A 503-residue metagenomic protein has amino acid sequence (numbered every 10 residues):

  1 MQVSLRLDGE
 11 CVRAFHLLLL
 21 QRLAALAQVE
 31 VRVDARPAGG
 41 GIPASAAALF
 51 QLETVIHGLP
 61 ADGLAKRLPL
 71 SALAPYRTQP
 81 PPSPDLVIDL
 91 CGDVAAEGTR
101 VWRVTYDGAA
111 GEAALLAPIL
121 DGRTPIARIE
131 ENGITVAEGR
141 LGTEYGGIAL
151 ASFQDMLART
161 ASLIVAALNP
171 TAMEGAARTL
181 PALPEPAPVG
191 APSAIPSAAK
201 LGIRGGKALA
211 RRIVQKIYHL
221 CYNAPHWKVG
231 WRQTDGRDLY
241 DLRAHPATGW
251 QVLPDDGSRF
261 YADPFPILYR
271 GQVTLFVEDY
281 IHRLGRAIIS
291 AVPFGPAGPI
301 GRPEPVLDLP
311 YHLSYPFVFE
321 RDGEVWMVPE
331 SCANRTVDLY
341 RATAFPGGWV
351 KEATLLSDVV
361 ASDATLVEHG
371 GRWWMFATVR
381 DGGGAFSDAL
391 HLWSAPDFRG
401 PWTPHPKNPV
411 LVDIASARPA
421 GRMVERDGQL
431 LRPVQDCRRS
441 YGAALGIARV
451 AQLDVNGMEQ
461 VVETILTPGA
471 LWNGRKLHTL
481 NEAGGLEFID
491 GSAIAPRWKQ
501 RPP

Functional and structural regions predicted by a protein language model:
M1-T274, E278-L313, F317-E320, W326 (+4 more regions): One-carbon transfer enzymes
R243-P254, G298-L307, A344-D358, W393-A415 (+1 more regions): Blade-edge beta-strand/turn elements of extracellular beta-propeller and related beta-sheet repeat scaffolds
F260, Q272-F276, P305-H312, F319 (+6 more regions): Acidic, mature catalytic/reactive cores of soluble proteins
A262-F265, S314-F319, S362-V367, P419-V424 (+1 more regions): Beta-rich, blade/repeat-based domains predominating in secreted/periplasmic proteins but also intracellular
P266, V273-D279, F319, E324-S331 (+6 more regions): Hydrophobic core segments of beta-strands in well-ordered, beta-rich domains
H282-A287, E330-T336, G383-D388, S440-A443: Short, solvent-exposed loop/turn segments at conserved positions within beta-propeller repeat blades
E368-R399, V412-V450: Loop/turn-rich, solvent-exposed surfaces of beta-rich toroidal or solenoidal domains
R439, A443-L453, Q460-V461, A470-P503: Blade-level signature of beta-propeller repeat domains, shared across WD40, Kelch, NHL, RCC1 and BNR/Asp-box propellers
